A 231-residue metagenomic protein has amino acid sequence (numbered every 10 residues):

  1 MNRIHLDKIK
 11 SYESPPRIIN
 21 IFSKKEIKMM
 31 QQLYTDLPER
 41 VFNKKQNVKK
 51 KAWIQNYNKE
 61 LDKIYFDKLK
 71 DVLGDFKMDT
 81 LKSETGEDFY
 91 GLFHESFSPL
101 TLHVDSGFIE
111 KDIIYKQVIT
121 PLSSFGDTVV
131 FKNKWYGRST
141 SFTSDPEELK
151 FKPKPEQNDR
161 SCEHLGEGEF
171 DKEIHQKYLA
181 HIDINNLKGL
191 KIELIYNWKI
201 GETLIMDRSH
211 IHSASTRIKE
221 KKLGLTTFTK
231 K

Functional and structural regions predicted by a protein language model:
N2-G91, F97-P99, K134, S141-H164: Non-heme Fe(II)/2-oxoglutarate
E95-T203, D207-S209, S215-K231: Catalytic core of non-heme Fe(II) oxygenases with the double-stranded beta-helix
